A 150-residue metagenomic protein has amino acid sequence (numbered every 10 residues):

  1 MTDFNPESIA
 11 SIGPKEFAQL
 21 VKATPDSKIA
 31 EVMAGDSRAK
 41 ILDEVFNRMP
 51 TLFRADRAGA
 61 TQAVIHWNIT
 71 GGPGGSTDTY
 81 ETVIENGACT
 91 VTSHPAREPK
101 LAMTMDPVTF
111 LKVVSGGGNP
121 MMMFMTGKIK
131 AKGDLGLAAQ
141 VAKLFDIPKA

Functional and structural regions predicted by a protein language model:
M1-A150: Feature captures hydrophobic
